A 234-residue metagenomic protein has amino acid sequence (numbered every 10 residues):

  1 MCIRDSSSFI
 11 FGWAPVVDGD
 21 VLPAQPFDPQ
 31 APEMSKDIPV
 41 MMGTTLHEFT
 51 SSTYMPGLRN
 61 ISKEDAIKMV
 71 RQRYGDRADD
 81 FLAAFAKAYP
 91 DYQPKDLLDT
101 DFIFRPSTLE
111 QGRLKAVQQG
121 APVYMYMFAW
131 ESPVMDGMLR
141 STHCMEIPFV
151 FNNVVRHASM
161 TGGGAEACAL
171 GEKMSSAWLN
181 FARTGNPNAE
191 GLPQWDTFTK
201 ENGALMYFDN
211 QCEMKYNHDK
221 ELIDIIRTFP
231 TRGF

Functional and structural regions predicted by a protein language model:
R4-E166, A177: Substrate-gating cap/lid region and adjacent catalytic-acid/histidine neighborhood within extracellular/lumenal
G112, L179, N188-K215: Mature extracytoplasmic/periplasmic domains
A121-Y126, P187-P193: Acidic/polar loop patches that form or flank catalytic/metal-binding clefts of enzymes that bind anionic ligands
T142, E172, F198-K200: A structural signal for short secondary-structure junctions
A167-E190: Non-catalytic, well-ordered alpha-helical segments in soluble enzyme domains
Q211-F234: Tryptophan-rich aromatic "cage" segments
